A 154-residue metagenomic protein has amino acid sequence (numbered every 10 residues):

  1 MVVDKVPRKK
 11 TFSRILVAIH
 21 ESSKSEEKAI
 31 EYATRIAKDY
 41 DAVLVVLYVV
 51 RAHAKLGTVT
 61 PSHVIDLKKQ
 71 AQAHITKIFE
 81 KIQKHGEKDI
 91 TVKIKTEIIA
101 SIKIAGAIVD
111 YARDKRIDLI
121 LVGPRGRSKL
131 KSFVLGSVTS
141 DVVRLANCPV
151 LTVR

Functional and structural regions predicted by a protein language model:
M1-K10, K84-I120: Structural beta-alpha unit
P7-P61, E87-D89: Small/aliphatic-rich secondary-structure junction motif
V45-L47, K93-I99, L151: General small-molecule cofactor/ligand-binding pocket signal
Y48-K77, E97: Acidic, proline/glycine-rich short linear motifs
P61-I65, A112-D114, V138-T139: Short, hinge-like loop/turn segments at secondary-structure boundaries
L119-R144: Glycine-rich, Arg-bearing micro-motifs that act as flexible, cationic patches
C148-R154: Short, flexible loop segments at boundaries between secondary-structure elements
